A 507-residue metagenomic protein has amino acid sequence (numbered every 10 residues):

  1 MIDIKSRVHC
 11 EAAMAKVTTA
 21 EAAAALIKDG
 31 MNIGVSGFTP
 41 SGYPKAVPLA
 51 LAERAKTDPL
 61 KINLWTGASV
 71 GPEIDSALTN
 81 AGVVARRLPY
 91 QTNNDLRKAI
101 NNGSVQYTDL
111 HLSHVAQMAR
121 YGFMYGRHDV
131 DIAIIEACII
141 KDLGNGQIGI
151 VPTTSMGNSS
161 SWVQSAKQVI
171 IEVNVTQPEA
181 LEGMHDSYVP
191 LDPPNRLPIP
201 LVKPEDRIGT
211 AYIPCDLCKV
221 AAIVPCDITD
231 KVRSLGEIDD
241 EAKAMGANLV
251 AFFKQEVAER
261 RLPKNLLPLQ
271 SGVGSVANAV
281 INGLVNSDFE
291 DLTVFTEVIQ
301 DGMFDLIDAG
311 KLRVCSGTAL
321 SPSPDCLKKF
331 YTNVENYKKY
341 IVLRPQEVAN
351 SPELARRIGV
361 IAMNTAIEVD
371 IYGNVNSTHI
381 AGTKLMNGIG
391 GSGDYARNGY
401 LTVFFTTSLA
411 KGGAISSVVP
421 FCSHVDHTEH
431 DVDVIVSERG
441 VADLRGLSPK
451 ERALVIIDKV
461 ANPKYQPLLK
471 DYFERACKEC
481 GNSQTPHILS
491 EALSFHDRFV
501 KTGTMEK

Functional and structural regions predicted by a protein language model:
I2-K507: Conserved alpha/beta enzyme-core scaffold
